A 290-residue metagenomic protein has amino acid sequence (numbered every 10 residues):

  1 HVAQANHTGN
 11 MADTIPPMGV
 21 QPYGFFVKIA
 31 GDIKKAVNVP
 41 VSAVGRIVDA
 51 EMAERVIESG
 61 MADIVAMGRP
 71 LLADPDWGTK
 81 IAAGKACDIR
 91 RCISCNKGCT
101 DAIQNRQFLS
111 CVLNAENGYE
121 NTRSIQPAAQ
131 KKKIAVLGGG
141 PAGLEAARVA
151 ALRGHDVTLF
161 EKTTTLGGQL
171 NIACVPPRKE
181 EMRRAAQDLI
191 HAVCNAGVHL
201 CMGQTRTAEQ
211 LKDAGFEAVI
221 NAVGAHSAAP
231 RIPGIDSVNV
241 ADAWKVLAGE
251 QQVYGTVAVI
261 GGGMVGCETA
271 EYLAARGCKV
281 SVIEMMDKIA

Functional and structural regions predicted by a protein language model:
H1-L137, P141-V157, T165, S227 (+2 more regions): Flavin-dependent oxidoreductase catalytic cores
P16-P22, S124-Q126, K131, I172-R184 (+2 more regions): Short, contiguous acidic/charged loop-to-helix segments that flank catalytic cores in large enzymes
M61, V193-L200, D236-N239: A short helix-to-beta-strand connector/capping loop
A62, F216-E217: Local beta-strand N-terminus motif with an aromatic residue
K132-L159, L166, M202-G215, V223-I232 (+2 more regions): Rossmann-like dinucleotide/flavin-binding elements
G168-F216, A290: N-terminal Rossmann-like dinucleotide/flavin-binding domain of flavoprotein oxidoreductases that bind FAD/FMN
I220: N-terminal Rossmann-like NAD(P) cofactor-binding module of classical short-chain dehydrogenase/reductase
